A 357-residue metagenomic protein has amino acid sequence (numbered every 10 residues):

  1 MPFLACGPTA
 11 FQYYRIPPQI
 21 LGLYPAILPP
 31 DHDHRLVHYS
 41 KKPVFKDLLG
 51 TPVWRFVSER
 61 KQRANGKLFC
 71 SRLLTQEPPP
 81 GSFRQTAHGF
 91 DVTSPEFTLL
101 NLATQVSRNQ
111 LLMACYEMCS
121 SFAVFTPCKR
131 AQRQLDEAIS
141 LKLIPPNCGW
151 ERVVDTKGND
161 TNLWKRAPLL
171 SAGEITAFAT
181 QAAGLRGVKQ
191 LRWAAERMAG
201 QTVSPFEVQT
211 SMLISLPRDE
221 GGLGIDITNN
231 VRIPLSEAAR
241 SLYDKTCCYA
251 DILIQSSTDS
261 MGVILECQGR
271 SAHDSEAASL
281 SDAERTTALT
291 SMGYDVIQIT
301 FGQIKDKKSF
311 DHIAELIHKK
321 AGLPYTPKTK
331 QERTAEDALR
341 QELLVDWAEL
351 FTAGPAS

Functional and structural regions predicted by a protein language model:
M1-G187, Y325-K330, A338-S357: Short gly/ser-rich loop at a beta-strand->alpha-helix junction or flexible surface loop bordering the NTP-binding
C148, V154, G158-S357: Surface segments flanking catalytic/ligand-binding clefts of nucleic-acid enzymes
